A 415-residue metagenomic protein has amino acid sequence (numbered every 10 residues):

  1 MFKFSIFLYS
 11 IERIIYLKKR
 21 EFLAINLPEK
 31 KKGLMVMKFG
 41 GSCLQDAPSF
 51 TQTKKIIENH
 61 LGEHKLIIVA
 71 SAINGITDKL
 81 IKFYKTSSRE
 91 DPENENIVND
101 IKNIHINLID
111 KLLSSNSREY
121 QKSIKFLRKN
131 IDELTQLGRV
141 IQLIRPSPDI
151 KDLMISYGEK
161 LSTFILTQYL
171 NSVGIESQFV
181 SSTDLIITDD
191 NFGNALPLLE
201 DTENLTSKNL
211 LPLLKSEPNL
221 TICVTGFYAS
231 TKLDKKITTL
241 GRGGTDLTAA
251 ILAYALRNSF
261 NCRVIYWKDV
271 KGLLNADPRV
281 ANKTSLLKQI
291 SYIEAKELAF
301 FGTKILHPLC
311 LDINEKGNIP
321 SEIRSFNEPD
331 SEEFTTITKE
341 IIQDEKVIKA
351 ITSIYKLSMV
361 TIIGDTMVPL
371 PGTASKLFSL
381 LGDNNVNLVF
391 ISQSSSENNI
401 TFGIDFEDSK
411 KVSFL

Functional and structural regions predicted by a protein language model:
F2, L8-I11: N-terminal mitochondrial targeting presequence
S10-L306, L311, G403: Nucleotide/pyrophosphate-binding catalytic subdomain
G41-S42, I73-N74, Y228-A229, T245 (+8 more regions): Short, glycine-/Ser/Thr-/acidic-enriched flexible segments
R263-W267, S321-I323, V389-F390: Short hydrophobic alpha-helical runs that function as membrane-insertion/retention elements
K296-T336, Y355-M359: A conserved active-site cap/scaffold subdomain adjacent to cofactor or substrate pockets
D330-L415: A conserved regulatory-domain signal marking ACT and ACT-like small-molecule sensing domains and adjacent regulatory
